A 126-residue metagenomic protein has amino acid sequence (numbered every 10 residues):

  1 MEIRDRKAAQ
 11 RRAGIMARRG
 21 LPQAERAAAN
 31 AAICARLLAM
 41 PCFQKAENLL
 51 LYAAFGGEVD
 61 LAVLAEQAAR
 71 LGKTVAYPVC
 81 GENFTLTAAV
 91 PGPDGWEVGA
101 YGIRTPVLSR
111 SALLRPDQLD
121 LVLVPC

Functional and structural regions predicted by a protein language model:
E2-Q118: N-terminal active-site beta-alpha-beta segment that forms phosphate/nucleotide-binding and substrate-recognition loops
V122-C126: Conserved Motif II region of HX4D acyltransferases
